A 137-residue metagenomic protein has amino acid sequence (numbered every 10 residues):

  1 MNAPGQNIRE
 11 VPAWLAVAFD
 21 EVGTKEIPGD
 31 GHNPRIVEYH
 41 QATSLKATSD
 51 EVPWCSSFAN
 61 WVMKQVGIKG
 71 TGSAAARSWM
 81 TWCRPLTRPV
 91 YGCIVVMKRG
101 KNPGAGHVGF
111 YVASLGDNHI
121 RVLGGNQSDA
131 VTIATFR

Functional and structural regions predicted by a protein language model:
M1-V66: N-terminal capping segments
N7-V11, K64, I68-T132: ...with weaker cross-activation on analogous glycine-rich loops/strands in unrelated enzymes
I133-R137: Intrinsically disordered, low-complexity, charged/polar segments
